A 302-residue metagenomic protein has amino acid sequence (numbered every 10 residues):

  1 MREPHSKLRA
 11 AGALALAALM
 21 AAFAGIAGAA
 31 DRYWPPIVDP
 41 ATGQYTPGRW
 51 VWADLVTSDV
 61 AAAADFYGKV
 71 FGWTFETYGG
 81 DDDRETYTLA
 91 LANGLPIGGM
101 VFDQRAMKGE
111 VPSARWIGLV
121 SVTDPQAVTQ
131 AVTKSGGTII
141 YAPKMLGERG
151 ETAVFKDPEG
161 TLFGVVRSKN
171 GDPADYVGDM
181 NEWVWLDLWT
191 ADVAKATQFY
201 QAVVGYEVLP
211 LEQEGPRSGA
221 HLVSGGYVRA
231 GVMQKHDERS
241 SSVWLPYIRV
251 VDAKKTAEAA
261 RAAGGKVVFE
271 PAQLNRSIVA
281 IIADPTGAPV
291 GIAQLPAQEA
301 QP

Functional and structural regions predicted by a protein language model:
R2-A15: Bacterial N-terminal signal peptides that target proteins for export
A13-F23: Bacterial N-terminal signal peptides
G25-Y45, T133-V184, L188, P210-G226 (+2 more regions): Vicinal oxygen chelate
Y33-P35, G94-F102, G226-V232: Short, flexible domain-boundary/linker segments around small modular repeats
P47, D54-L95, K134, I140-G150 (+5 more regions): Core segments of cupin and vicinal oxygen chelate
G48-S58, T88-A90, A106-A131, E151-K156 (+3 more regions): Vicinal oxygen chelate
A63, W73-E76, L95-G98, K108 (+9 more regions): Short loop/beta submotifs within extracellular cysteine-rich repeat domains
G99-R105, G109, Y141: DNA polymerase sliding clamps and clamp-related checkpoint/processivity subunits
